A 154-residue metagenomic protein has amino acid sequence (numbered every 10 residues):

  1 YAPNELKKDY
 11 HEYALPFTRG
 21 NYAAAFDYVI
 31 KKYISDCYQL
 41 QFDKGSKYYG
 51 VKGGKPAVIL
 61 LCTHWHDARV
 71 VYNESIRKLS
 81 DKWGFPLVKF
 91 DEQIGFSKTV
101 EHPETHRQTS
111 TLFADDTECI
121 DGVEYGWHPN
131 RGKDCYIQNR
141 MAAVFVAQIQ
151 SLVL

Functional and structural regions predicted by a protein language model:
Y1-L154: Alpha-helical cap/lid subdomain in secreted, periplasmic, or secretory-pathway luminal O-acyl-processing enzymes
